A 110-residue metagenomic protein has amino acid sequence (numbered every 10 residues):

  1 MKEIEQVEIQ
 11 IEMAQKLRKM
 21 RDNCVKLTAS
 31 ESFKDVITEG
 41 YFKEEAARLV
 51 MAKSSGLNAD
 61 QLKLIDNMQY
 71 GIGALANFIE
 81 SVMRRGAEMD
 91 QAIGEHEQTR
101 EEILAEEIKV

Functional and structural regions predicted by a protein language model:
K2-V110: Intrinsic-disorder/low-complexity detector
